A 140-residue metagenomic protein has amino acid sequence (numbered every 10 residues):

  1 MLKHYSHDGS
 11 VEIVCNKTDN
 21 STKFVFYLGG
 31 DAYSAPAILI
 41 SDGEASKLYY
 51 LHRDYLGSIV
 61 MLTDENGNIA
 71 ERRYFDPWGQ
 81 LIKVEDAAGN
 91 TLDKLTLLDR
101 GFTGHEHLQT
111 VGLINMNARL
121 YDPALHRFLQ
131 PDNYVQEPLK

Functional and structural regions predicted by a protein language model:
L2-Y74, I82-E85, T96, H107-N115 (+1 more regions): Short, ordered secondary-structure scaffold segments
K3-Y5, F102, Y121, F128: Conserved hydrophobic/aromatic "anchor" residues that stabilize well-ordered secondary structure elements
N66-N68, P77, G89-N90, D122 (+1 more regions): A short acidic/small-residue loop/turn micro-motif
K94-R100: Flexible glycan-contacting loops in extracellular carbohydrate-active proteins
R100-E106: Two-metal-ion RNase H-like nuclease active-site motif
